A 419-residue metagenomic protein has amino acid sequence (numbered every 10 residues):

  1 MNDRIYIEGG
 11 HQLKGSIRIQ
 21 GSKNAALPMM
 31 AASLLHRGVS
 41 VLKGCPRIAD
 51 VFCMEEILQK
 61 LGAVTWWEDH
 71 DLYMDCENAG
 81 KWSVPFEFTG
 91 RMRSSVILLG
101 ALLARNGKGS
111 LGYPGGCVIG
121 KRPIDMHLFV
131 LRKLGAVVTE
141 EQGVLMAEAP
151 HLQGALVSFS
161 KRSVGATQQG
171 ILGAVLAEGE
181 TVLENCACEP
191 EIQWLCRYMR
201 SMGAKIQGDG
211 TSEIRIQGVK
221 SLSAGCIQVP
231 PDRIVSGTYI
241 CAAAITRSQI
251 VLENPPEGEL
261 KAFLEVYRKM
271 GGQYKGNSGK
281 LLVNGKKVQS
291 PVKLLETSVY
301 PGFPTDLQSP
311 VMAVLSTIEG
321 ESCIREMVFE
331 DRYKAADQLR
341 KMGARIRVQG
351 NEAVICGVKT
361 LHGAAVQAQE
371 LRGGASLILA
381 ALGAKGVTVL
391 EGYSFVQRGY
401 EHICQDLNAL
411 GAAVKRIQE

Functional and structural regions predicted by a protein language model:
M1-E419: Short, structured segments at the rim of ligand-binding sites
